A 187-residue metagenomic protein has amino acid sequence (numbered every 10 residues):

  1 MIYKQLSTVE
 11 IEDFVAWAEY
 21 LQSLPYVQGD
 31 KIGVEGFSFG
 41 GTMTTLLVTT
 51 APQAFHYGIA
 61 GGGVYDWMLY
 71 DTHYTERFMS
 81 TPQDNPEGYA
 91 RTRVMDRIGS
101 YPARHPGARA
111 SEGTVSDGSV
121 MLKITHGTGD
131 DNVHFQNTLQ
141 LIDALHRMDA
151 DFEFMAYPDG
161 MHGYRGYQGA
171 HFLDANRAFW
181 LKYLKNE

Functional and structural regions predicted by a protein language model:
M1-E187: Active-site-proximal cap/loop segments of hydrolase catalytic domains
